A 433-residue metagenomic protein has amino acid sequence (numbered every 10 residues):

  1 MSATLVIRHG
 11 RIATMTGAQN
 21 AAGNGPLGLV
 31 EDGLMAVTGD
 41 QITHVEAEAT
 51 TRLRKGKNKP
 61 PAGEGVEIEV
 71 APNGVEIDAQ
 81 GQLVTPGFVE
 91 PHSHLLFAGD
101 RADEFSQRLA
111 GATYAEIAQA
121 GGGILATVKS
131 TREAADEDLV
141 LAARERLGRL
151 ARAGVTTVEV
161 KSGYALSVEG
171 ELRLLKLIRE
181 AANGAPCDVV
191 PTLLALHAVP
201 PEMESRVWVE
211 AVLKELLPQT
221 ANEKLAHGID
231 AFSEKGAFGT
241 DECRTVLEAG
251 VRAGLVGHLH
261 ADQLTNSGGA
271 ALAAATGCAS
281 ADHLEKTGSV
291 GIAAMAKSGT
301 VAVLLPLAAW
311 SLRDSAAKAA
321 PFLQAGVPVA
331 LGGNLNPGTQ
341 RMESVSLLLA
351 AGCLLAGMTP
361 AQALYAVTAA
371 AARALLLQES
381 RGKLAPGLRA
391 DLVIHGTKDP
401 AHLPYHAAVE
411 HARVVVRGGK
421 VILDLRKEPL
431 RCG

Functional and structural regions predicted by a protein language model:
M1-K59, G65-E67, A401-H402: N-terminal metal-binding scaffold of metallo-dependent hydrolase/deaminase domains
T4-V6, G74-D78, V415: Conserved beta-strand scaffold positions in the cores of enzyme catalytic domains, especially in NTP/NDP-utilizing
G10, M35, D40, G81 (+14 more regions): Divalent metal-coordination and catalytic microenvironments
V30, A385-L388: Residue-level recognition of short, solvent-exposed, well-ordered loop/turn junctions that link secondary-structure
R52-P60, G65-T85, E90: Active-site metal-binding motif and surrounding structural segment of the metallo-beta-lactamase
G74, A79-A142: Metal-associated gating/positioning segment near the N- to mid-region
L125-R144, G148, T156-G268: Metal-coordinating catalytic core of metallo-dependent amide/deamination hydrolases
V256-G257, N266-K383, H395-A401, A407 (+3 more regions): Active-site-adjacent C-terminal substructures of enzyme catalytic domains
